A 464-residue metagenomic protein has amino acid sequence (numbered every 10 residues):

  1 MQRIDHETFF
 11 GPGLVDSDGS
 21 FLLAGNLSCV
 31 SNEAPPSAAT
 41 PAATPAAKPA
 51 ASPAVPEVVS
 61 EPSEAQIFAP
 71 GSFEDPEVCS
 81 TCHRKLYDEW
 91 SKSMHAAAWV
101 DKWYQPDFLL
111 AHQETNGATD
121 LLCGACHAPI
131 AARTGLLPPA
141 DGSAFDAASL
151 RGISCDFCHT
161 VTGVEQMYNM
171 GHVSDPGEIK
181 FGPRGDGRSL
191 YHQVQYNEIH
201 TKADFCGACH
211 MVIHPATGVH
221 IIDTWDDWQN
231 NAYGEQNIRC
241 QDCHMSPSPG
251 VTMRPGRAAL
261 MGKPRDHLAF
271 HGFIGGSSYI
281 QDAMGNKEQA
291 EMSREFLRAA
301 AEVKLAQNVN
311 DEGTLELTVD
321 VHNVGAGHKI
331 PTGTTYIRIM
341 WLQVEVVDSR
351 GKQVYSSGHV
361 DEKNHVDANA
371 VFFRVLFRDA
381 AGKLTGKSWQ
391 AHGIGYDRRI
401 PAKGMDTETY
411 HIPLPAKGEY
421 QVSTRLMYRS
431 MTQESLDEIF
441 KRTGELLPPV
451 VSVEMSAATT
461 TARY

Functional and structural regions predicted by a protein language model:
Q2-T8, P12: Extreme N-terminal basic, low-complexity initiation segments that serve as generic localization/processing leaders
G13, G19, P36-S37, P41 (+9 more regions): Primarily the internal scaffold of c-type cytochrome electron-transfer domains, especially repeated/multiheme c-type
V30-S31: Bacterial signal peptide processing site
T119-H127: Hydrophobic alpha-helical transmembrane segments
P129-L136: Conserved, well-structured interaction surfaces
